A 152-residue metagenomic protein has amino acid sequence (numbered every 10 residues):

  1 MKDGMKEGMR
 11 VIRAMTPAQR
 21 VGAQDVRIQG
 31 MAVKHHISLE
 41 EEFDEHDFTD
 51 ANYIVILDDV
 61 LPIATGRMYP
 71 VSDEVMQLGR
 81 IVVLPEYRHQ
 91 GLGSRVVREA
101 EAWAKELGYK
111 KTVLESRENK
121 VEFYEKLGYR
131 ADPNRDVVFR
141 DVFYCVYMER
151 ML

Functional and structural regions predicted by a protein language model:
K2-E41, H46-F48, Y53-D58: Short amphipathic alpha-helix that is part of the acyltransferase structural core
R27, Y124-E125, Y129: Conserved active-site tyrosine of GNAT-family acetyltransferases
V55, L61-P70, E74-V82: Conserved beta-strand in the GNAT
P70-G79, R88-H89, V138-Y144: A conserved beta-turn-beta hairpin within the catalytic core of GNAT-like acetyltransferases that forms part
V83, H89-A102: Conserved acetyl-CoA-binding loop-helix of GNAT-fold acetyltransferases
V96, K120-F123: Conserved short alpha-helix immediately C-terminal to the canonical SAM/SAH-binding motif I of Rossmann-like
V97, A104-R117: Conserved GNAT acetyl-CoA-binding A-motif
E115, R130-Y147: Conserved catalytic-core motifs of GNAT/GCN5-like acyltransferases
